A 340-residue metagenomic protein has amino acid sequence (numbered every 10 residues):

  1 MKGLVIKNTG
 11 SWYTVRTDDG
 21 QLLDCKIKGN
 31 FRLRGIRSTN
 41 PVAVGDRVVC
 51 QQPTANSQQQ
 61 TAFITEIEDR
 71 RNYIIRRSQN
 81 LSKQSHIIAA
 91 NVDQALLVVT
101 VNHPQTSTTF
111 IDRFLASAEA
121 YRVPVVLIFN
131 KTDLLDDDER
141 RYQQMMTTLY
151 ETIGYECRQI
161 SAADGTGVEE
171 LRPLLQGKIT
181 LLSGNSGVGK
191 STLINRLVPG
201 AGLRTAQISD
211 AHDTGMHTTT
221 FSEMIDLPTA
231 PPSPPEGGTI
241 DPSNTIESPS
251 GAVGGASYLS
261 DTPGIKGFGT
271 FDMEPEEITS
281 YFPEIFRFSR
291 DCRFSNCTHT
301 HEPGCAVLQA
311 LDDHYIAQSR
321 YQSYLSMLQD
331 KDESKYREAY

Functional and structural regions predicted by a protein language model:
M1-E119: C-terminal effector/interaction modules appended to NTPase cores
S11, R37-T61, E68-I88, P124-V125 (+4 more regions): Helix-rich effector regions associated with P-loop NTPase G domains
N91-V99, R122-T132, G154-Q159: Conserved beta-strand/loop subsegment of P-loop NTPase cores
S107-T108, D137-R141, G269-M273: Conserved ATPase-coupling elements of RecA-like P-loop NTPase cores
A116-V123, T148-T152: Arginine/glycine-rich "motif VI" loop of SF2 helicases in the C-terminal RecA-like domain
L134-V188: Canonical P-loop GTPase G-domain recognition
